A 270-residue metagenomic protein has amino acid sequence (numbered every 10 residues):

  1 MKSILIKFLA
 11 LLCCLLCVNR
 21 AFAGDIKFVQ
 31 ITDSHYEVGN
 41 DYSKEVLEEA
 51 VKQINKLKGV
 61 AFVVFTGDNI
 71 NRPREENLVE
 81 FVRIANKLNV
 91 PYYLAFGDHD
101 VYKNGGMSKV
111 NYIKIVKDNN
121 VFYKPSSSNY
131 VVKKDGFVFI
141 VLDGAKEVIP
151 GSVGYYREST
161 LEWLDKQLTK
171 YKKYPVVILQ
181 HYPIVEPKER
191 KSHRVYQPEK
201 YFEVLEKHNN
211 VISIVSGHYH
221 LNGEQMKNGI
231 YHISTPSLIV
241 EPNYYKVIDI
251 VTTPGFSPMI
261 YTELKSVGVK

Functional and structural regions predicted by a protein language model:
M1-L9: Bacterial N-terminal signal peptides that target proteins for export
F8-C17: Bacterial N-terminal signal peptides
R20-E80: N-terminal active-site segment of His-dependent metallophosphoesterases
D25-V38, G136-K146, V177-L179, Y231-S237 (+1 more regions): Active-site-proximal beta-strand elements of phosphoester/diester hydrolases
Q30-T32, F62-D68, Y92-D98, L142 (+3 more regions): Active-site neighborhood of phospho(di)ester-bond hydrolases with catalytic His/Asp-centered motifs
E37-V38, D68-N69, A145-Y156, V185-R190: Surface-exposed cleft-lining segments at the edges of enzyme active sites
E76-D165, K170, K200-N210, E224-I260: Extended active-site neighborhood of metal-dependent phosphoesterases/phosphodiesterases
L168-K188: Short acidic, glycine-rich surface-loop motifs adjacent to enzyme active sites
